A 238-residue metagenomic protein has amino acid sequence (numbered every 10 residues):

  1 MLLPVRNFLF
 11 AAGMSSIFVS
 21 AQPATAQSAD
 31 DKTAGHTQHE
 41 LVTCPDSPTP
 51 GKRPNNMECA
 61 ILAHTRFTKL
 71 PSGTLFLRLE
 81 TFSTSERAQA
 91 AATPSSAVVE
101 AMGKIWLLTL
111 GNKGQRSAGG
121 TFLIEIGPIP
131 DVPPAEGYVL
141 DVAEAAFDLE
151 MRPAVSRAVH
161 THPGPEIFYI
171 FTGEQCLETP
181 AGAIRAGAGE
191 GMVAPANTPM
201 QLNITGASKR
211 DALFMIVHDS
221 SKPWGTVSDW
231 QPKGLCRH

Functional and structural regions predicted by a protein language model:
L2-Y169, E174-H238: Jelly-roll (double-stranded beta-helix
